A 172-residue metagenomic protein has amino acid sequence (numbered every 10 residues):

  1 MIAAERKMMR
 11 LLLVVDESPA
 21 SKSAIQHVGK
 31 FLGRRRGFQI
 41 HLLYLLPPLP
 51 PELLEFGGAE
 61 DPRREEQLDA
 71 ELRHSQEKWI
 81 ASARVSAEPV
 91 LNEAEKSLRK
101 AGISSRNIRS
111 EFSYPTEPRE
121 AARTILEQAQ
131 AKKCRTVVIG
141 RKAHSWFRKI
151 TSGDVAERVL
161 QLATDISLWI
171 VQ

Functional and structural regions predicted by a protein language model:
I2-S75, I103: Small/aliphatic-rich secondary-structure junction motif
R6, V85, E93-T136: Structural beta-alpha unit
R6-M8, R119-E120, T136-Q161: Glycine-rich, Arg-bearing micro-motifs that act as flexible, cationic patches
R10-L12, Q39-H41, R109, T136 (+1 more regions): A structural signal for isolated positions on well-ordered beta-strands in alpha/beta enzyme cores
Q26, L126, E157-R158: Active-site phosphate/pyrophosphate- and oxyanion-stabilizing loops and adjacent acidic/basic residues in soluble
E55, S75-R99: Redox- and metal-dependent alpha/beta enzyme cores, enriched for Fe-S-associated oxidoreductases and cofactor-handling
D69-S82, I108-S110: Short glycine/proline- and acidic residue-enriched helix-loop micro-motifs that form flexible lids or anion-recognition
E157-Q172: Short, flexible loop segments at boundaries between secondary-structure elements
